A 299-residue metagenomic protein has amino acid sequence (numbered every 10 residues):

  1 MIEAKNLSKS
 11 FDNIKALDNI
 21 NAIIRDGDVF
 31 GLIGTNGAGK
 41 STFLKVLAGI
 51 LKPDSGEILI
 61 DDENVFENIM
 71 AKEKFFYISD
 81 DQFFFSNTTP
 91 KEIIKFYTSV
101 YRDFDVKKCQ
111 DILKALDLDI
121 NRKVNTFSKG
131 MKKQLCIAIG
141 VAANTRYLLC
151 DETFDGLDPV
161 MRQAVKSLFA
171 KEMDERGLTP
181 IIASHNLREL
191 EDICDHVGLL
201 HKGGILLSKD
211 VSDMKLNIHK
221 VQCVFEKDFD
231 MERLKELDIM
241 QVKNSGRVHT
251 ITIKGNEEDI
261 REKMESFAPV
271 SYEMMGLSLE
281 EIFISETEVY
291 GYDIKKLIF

Functional and structural regions predicted by a protein language model:
I2-A4, K9-D195, L199-H201: ABC transporter nucleotide-binding domains
S8, K91, L187, D228 (+2 more regions): Alpha-helix N-cap/helix-start and coil->helix boundary motif
A16, E67, E189, D230 (+2 more regions): Short phosphate-engaging motifs
T89, D210, M275-S278: Short loop/turn segments at beta->alpha junctions
S99, D174, D192, L216 (+2 more regions): Solvent-exposed polar/charged
K166-G255: ABC transporter nucleotide-binding domain
T252-F299: C-terminal coupling/interaction segments
